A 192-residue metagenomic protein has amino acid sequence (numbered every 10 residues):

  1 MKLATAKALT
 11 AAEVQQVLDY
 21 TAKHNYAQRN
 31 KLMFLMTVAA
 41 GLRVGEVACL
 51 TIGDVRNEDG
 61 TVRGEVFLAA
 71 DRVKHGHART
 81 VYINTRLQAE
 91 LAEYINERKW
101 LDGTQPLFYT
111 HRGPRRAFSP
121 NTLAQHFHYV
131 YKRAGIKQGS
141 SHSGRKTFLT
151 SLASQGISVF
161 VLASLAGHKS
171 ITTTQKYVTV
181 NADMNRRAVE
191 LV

Functional and structural regions predicted by a protein language model:
L3, V38, L50, P114-R115 (+2 more regions): Catalytic phosphate/metal-binding cores of nucleic-acid and nucleotide-processing enzymes, i.e., regions that mediate
A4-T5, V73-A92, Q105-H128: C-terminal catalytic core of Y-nucleophile DNA break-rejoin enzymes
A11-A40, V44: Basic, Lys/Arg- and aromatic-enriched nucleic-acid-binding interface segment
M33, V44, K146, V159 (+1 more regions): Helix-turn-helix DNA-binding elements, focusing on the entry/boundary residues of the two helices that contact DNA
M36-T37, S151-L152, L165: Short alpha-helical segment immediately N-terminal to, or the first helix within, an HTH/HTH-like DNA-binding domain
E46-A48, G139, L149, I157-H168: Active-site-proximal segment of tyrosine recombinases
C49-A78, Y82, L87: Conserved tyrosine-mediated DNA breakage-rejoining catalytic core shared by Y-recombinases
L68-R72, A166-L191: Catalytic-site neighborhood detector that most strongly recognizes the C-terminal catalytic loop/helix of tyrosine
